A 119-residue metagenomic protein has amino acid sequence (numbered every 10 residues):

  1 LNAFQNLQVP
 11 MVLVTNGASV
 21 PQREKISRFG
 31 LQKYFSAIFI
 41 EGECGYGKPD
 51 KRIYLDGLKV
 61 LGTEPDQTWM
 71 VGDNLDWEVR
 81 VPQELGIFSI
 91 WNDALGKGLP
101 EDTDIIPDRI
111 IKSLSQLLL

Functional and structural regions predicted by a protein language model:
N2-Q5, P10-V14, A18-S19, R23-L119: Asp-based, Mg2+/Mn2+-dependent phosphohydrolase catalytic module
